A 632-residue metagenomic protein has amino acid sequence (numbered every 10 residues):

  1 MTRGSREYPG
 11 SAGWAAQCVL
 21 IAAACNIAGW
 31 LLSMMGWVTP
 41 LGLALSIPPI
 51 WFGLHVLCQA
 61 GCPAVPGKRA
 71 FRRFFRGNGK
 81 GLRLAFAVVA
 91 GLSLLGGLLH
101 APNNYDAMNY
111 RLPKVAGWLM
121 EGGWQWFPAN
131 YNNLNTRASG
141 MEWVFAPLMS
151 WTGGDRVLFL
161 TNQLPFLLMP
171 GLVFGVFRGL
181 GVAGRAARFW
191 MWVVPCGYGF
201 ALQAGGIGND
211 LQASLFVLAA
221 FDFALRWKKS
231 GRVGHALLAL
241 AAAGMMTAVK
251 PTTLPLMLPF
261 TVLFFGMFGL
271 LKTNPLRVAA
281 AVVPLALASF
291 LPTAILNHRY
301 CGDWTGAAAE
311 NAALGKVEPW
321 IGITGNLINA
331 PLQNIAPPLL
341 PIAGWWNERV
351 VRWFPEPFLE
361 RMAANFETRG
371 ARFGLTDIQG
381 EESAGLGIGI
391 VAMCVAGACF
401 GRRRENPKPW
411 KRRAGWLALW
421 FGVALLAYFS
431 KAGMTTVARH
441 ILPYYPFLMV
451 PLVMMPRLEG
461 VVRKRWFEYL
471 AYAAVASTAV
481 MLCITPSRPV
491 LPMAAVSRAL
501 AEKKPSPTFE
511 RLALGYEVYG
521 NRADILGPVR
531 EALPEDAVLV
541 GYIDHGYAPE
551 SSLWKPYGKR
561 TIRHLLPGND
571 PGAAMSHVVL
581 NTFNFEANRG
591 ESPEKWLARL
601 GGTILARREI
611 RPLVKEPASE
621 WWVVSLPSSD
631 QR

Functional and structural regions predicted by a protein language model:
M1-F75, G385, G389-V391, K431: Membrane-embedded, hydrophobic transmembrane alpha-helices
S11-A16, R156-V157, V173-Y198, L215 (+2 more regions): Transmembrane-helix signature of polytopic, membrane-embedded enzymes that assemble or transfer cell-envelope glycans
A23, W51-C58, V157-G181, A219: Transmembrane-helix motifs of polytopic, lipid-linked glycan transferases
K80-F86, R185-R188, G234, L238-A243 (+4 more regions): Signature aromatic-anchored transmembrane alpha helix within multi-pass, membrane-resident enzymes that catalyze glycan
A87-A90, R188-P195, A241, F260 (+2 more regions): Transmembrane alpha-helix segments characteristic of polytopic inner-membrane glycan-assembly/cell-envelope
H100, G266, R277-L375, M481-S487: Membrane-lumen/periplasm interface segments of specific transmembrane helices in polyprenyl phosphate-linked
P102, D106, R111-P113, T478-P528 (+1 more regions): Membrane-proximal, lumen/periplasm-facing interface regions of secretory-pathway glyco- and lipid-modifying enzymes
G154-P165, L202-Q203, I342-A418: Membrane-interface anchor segments at the N-terminal boundary of transmembrane helices in multi-pass membrane enzymes
